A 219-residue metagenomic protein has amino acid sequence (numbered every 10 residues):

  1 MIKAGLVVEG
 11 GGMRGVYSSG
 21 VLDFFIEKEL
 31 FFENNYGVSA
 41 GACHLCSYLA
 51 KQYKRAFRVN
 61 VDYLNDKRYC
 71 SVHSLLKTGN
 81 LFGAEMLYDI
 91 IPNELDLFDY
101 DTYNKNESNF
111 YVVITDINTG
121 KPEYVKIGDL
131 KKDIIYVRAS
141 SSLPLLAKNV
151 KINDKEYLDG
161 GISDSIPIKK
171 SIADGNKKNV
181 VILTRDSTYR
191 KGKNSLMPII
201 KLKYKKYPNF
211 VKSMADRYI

Functional and structural regions predicted by a protein language model:
M1-V38, C46-I219: Patatin-like phospholipase
A42: Residues forming the Rossmann-fold NAD(P)(H) cofactor-binding site
